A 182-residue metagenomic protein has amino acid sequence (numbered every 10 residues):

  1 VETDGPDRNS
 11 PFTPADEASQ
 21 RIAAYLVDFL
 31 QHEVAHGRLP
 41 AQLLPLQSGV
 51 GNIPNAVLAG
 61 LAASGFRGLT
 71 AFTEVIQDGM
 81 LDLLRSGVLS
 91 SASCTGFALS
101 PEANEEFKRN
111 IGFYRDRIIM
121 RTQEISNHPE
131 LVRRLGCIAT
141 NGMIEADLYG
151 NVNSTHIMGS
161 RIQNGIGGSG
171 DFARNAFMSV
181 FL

Functional and structural regions predicted by a protein language model:
V1-T122, P129-L131, L135, I144-V152 (+2 more regions): Metallocofactor- and cofactor-centric catalytic cores in central/energy metabolism, strongly enriched
T140-G142: Short loop/turn microsegments at loop-to-beta-strand junctions
